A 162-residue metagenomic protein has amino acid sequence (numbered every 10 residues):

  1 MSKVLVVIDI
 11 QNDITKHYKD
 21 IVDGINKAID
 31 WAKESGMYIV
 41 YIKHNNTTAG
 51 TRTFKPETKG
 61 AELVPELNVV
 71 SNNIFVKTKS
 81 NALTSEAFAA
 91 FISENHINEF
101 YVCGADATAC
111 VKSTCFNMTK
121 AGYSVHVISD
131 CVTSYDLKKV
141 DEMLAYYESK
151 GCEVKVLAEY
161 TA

Functional and structural regions predicted by a protein language model:
S2-V4, D13, D23, K27 (+2 more regions): Active-site-adjacent betaalpha module
V7-I8: Short hydrophobic beta-strand that contains or immediately precedes a catalytic carboxylate
Q11-H17: Short acidic, Gly/Ser-rich segments with clustered Asp/Glu that frequently serve as metal-coordination loops in enzyme
K16, A49-G50: Glycine/Thr-rich phosphate-binding loops of Rossmann-like dinucleotide-binding domains
Y18-V22: Flexible, glycine- and charge-enriched loops at secondary-structure boundaries
A32-T48: Von Willebrand factor
